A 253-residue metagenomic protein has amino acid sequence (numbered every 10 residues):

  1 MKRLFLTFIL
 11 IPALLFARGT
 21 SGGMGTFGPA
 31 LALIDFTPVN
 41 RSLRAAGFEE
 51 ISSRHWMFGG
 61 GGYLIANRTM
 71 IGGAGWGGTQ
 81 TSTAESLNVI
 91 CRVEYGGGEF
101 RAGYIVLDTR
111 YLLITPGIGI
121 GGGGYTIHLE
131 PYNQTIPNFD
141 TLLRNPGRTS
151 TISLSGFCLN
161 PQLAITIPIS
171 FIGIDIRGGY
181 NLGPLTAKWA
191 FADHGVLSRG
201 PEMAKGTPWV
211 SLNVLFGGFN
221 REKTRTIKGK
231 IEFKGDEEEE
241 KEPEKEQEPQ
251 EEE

Functional and structural regions predicted by a protein language model:
M1-L4: Positively charged n-region of N-terminal signal peptides that target proteins for export
I9-A17: Hydrophobic h-region of N-terminal signal peptides that target proteins for export in Gram-negative bacteria
A17-M70, G217-E246, E252-E253: Short glycine/proline- and aromatic-enriched beta-strand/turn motifs that initiate or cap beta-hairpins
G22-A32, S53-W76, Y95-L107, L113-G123 (+3 more regions): One-face residue pattern on beta-strands with alternating periodicity enriched for small/polar residues
I34-S53, G75-G98, G123-Q162, G183-S211 (+1 more regions): Extracellular/periplasm-exposed beta-strand and loop segments of Gram-negative cell-envelope proteins, dominated by
A164-E253: Predominantly the C-terminal beta-signal and adjacent terminal strand-loop region of outer-membrane beta-barrel
